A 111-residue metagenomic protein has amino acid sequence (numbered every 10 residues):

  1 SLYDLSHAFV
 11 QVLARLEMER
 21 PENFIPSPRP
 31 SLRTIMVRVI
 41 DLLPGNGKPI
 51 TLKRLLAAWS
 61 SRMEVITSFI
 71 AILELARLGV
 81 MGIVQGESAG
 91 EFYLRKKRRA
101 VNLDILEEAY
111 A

Functional and structural regions predicted by a protein language model:
S1-A111: Long, charge-dense, low-complexity tracts
